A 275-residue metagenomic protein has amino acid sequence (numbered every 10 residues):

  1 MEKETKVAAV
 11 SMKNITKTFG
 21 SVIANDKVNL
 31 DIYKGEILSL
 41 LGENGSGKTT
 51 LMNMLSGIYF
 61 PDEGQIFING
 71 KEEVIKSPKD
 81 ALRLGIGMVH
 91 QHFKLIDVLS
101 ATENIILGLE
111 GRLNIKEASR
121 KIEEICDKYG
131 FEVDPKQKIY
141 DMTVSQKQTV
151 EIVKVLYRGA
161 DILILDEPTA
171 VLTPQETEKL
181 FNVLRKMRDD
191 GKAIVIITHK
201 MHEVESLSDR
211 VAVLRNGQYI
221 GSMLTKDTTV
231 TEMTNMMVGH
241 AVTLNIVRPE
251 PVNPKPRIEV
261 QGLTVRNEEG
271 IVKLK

Functional and structural regions predicted by a protein language model:
E2-K275: Glycine-rich phosphate-binding loops of nucleotide-dependent enzymes
